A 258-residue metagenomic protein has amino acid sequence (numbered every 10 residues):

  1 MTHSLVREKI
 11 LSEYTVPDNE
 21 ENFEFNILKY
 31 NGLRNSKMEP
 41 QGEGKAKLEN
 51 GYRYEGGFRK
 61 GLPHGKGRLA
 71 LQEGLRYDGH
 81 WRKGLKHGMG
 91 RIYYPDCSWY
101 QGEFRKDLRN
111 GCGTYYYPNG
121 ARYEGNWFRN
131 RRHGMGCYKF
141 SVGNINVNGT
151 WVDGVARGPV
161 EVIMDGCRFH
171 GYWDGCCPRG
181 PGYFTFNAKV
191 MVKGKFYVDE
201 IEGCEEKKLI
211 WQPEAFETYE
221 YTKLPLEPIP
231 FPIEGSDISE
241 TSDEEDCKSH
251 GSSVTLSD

Functional and structural regions predicted by a protein language model:
M1-D258: Intrinsically disordered, low-complexity repeat tracts enriched in Gly/Pro/Ser/Thr and acidic residues, frequently
